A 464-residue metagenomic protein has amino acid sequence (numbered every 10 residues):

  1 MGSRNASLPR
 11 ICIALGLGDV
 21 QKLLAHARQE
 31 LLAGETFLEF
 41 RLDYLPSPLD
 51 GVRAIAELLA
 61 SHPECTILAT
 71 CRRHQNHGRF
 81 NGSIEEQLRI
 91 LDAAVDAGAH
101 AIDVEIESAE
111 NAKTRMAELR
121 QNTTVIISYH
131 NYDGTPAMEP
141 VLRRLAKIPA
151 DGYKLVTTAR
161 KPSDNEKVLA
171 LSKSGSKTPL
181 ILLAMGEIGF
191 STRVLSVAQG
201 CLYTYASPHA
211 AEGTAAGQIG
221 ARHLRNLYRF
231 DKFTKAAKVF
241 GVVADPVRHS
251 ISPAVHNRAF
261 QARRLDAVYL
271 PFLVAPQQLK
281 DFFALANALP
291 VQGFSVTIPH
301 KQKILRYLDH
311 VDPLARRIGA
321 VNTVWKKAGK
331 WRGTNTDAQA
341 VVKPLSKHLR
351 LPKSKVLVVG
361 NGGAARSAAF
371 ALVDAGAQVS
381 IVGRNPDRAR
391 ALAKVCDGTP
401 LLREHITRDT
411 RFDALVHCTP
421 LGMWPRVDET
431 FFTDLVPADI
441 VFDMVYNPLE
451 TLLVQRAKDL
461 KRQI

Functional and structural regions predicted by a protein language model:
L8-L24, R73-E85, S128-P136: Active-site mouth loops of central-metabolism enzymes
G16, F37-S47, L91, A99-N111 (+3 more regions): Catalytic beta/alpha-barrel core
L45-A60, I106-R120, T135-M138, R160-S172: Active-site-adjacent beta->alpha loops and helix N-cap segments on the catalytic face of soluble alpha/beta enzymes
I67-N111, K303-P352: Glycine/small-residue-rich loop that forms an oxyanion/phosphate-binding "nest" at active or ligand-binding sites
A184, V239-V247, N335-A338, L345 (+3 more regions): Glycine-rich adenosine-cofactor-binding loop
A237-L349: Phosphate/diphosphate ligand-binding glycine-rich loop within oxidoreductases
A375-C396: NAD(P)-binding Rossmann-fold cofactor-contacting core
V395-I464: Rossmann-like adenosine-cofactor binding region
